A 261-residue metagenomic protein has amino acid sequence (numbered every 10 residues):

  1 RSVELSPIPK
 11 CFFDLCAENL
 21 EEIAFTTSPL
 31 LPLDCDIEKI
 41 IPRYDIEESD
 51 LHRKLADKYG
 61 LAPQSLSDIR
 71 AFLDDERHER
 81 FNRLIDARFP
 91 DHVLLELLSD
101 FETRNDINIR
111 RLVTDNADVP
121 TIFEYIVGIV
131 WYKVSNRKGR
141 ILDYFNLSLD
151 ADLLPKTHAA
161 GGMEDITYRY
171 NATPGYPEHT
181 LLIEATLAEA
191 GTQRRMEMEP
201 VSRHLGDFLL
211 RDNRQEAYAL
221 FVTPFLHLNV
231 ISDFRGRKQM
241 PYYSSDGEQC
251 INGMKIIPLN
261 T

Functional and structural regions predicted by a protein language model:
R1-L112, T261: Interfaces and regulatory segments of ATP-dependent nucleotide/adenylate/phosphodiester-chemistry enzymes
L55, D74, H78-T261: Catalytic core segments in nucleotide and nucleic-acid processing enzymes
